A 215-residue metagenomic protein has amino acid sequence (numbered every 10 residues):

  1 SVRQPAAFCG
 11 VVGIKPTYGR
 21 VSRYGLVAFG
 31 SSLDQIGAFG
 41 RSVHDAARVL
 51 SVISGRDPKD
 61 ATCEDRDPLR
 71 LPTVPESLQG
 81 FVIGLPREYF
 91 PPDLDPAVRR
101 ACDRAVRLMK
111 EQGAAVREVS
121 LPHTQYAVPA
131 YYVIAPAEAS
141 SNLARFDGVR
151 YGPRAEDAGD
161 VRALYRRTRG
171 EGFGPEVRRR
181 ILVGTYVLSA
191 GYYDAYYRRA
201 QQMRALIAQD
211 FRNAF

Functional and structural regions predicted by a protein language model:
S1-G10: FAD-binding core of FAD-dependent oxidoreductases, characterized by glycine-rich FAD pyrophosphate-binding loops
V12-A105, A158-R167: A short helix-breaking turn/cap at a secondary-structure junction
D45, I53, R87-F90, L121-Q125 (+3 more regions): Glycine-rich beta-alpha junction loops
D45-R48, R100-R104, L108-E111, A195-N213: A non-catalytic, amphipathic alpha-helix used as a structural packing/dimerization or gating element in enzyme scaffolds
S77-P86, A137-A208, R212: Short helix-loop capping/hinge segments that flank enzyme active sites or metal/cofactor-binding pockets
P96-V98, V128-A137: Short glycine/threonine-rich loop-to-helix capping motif typified by GTGT followed within a few residues by an Asp-Pro
A115-S120: General small-molecule cofactor/ligand-binding pocket signal
P122-T124, D157, A214: Conserved beta-strand edge residues that scaffold enzyme active sites
